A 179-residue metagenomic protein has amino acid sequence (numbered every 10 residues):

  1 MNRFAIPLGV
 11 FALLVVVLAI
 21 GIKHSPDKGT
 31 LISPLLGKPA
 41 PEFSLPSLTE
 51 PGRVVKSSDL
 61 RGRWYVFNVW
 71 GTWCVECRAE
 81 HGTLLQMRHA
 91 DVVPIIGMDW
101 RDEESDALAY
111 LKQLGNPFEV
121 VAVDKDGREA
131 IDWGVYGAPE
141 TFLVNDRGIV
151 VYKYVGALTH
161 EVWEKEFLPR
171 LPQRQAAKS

Functional and structural regions predicted by a protein language model:
M1-P46, S179: N-terminal targeting signals for export/organelle localization
R3-F4, K112-P117, D124-K178: Thiol/disulfide oxidoreductase modules built on the thioredoxin-like
P41-S44, W70, I96, I131: Conserved Rossmann-like nucleotide-binding pocket used by diverse enzymes that bind dinucleotide cofactors
E42, V92-V93, F118-E119: A generic structural signal for alpha->beta connector loops
L48-E50, D146: Short, ordered coil/turn segments that flank beta-strands lining enzyme active or ligand-binding pockets
V55-R78: Short active-site neighborhood of thiol/selenol oxidoreductases, capturing the structured segment around
V66-F67, I95, T141: Hydrophobic beta-strand anchors of alpha/beta hydrolase catalytic cores
R78-G115, K125-I131: Structural microenvironment flanking redox-active thiols in thiol-disulfide oxidoreductases
